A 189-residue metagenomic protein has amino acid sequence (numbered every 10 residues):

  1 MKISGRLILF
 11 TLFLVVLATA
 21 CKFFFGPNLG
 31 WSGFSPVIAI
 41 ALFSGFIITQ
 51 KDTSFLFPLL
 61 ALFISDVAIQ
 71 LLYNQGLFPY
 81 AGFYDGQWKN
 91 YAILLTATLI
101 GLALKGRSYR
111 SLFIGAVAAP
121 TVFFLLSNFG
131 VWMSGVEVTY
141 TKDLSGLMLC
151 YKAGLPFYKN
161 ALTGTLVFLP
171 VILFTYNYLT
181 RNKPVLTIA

Functional and structural regions predicted by a protein language model:
M1-I3, T180-A189: Short, charged juxtamembrane terminal tails flanking transmembrane helices
K2-I48, D52-F57: Hydrophobic transmembrane alpha-helices
L14, S54-S65, L112-T121, I172 (+1 more regions): Central hydrophobic cores of alpha-helical transmembrane segments in multi-pass integral membrane proteins
V15-F24, L60-L72, P120-F129: Aromatic-anchored segments of alpha-helical transmembrane domains
A20, F43-K51, T96-S108, T175-K183: Structural signal for the C-terminal ends of transmembrane alpha-helices and the immediately following loop
W31-I48, A68, Q87-T96, T163-V167: Membrane-embedded alpha-helical segments of multi-pass membrane proteins, especially the transmembrane helices
Q75-F124: Short helix-perturbing small/polar motifs within transmembrane alpha-helices
R107-R181: Membrane-embedded alpha-helical hairpins and interfacial helices in multi-pass inner-membrane proteins
